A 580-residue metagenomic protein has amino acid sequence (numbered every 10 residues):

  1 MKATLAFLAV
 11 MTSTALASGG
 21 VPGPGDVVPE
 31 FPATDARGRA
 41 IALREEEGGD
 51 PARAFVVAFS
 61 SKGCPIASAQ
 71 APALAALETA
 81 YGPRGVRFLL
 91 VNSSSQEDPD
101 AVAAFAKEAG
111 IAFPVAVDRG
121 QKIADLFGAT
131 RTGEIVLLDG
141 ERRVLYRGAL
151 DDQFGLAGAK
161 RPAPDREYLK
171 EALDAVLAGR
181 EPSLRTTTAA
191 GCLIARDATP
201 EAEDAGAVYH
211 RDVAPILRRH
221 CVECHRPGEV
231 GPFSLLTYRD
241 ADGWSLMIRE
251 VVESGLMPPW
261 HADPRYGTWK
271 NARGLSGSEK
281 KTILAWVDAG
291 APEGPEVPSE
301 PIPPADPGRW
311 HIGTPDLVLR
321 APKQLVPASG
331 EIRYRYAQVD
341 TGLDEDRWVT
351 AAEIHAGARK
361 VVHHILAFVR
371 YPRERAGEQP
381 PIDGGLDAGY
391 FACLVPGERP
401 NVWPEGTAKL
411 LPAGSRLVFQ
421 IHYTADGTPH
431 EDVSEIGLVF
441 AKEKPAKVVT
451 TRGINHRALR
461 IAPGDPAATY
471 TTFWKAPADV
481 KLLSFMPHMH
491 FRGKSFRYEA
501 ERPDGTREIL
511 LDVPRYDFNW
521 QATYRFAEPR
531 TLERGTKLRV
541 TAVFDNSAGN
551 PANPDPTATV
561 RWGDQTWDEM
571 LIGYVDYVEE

Functional and structural regions predicted by a protein language model:
A15-E30, E47-G48, S183-E203: N-proximal helix/coil linker or "cap" segments that precede and/or mark the start of modular domains
P29, A54, I111-P114, A129-V136 (+2 more regions): Structural micro-motif
F31-F55, A202-R211: A short beta-strand-turn-helix
E46-S68, L173: Short active-site neighborhood of thiol/selenol oxidoreductases, capturing the structured segment around
S68-A109, A116-L126: Structural microenvironment flanking redox-active thiols in thiol-disulfide oxidoreductases
D118-A195: Thiol/selenol-based redox catalytic cores and closely related redox-interacting motifs
T186-L343, A351, H355, G414-Q420 (+1 more regions): Aromatic- and Gly/Pro-enriched helix-to-coil junctions and flexible linker segments
P259, P264-W269, P298-K481, P487-E580: Beta-strand-centric surfaces of beta-sandwich/beta-rich domains
